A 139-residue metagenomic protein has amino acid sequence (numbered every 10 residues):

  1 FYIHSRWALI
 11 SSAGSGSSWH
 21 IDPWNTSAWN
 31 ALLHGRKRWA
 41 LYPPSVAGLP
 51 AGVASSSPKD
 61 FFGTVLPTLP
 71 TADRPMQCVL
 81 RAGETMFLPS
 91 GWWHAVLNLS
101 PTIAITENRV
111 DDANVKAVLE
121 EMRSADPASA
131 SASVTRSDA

Functional and structural regions predicted by a protein language model:
F1-T85, W92-A139: Active-site region of the double-stranded beta-helix
